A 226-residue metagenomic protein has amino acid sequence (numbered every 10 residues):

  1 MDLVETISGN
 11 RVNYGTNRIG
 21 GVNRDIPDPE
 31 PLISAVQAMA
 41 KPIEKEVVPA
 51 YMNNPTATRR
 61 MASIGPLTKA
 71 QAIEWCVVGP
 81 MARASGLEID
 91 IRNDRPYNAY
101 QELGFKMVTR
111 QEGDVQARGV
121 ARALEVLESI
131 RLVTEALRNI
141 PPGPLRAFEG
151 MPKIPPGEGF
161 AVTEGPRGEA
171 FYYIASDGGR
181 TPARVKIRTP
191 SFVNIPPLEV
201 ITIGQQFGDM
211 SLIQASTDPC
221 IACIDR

Functional and structural regions predicted by a protein language model:
M1-R226: Active-site bordering "gate/hinge" segments that shape substrate access to catalytic or cofactor-binding pockets
